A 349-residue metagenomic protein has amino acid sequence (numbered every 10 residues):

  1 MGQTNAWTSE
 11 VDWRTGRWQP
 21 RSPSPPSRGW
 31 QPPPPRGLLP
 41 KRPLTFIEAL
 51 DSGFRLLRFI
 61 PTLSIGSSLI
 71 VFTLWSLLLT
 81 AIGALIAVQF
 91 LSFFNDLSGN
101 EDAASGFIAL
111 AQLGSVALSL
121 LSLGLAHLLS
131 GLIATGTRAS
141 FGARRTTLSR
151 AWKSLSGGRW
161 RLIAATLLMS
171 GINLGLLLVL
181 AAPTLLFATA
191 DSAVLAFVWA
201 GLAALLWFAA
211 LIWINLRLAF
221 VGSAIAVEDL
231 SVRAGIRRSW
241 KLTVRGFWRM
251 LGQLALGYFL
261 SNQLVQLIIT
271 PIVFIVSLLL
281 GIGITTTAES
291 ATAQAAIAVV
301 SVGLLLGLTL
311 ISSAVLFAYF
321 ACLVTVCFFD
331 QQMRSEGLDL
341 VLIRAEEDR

Functional and structural regions predicted by a protein language model:
M1-G2, P40: Short terminal (N- or C-terminal) low-complexity/amphipathic segments
G2-W30, I214-L230, L256-R349: Juxtamembrane transition segments at transmembrane-helix termini in multipass membrane proteins
T4-W7, V71, W75-L79, A109-L113 (+1 more regions): Eukaryotic membrane transport/trafficking proteins
Q31-F59, V88-A109, A126-V198, N215-L251 (+1 more regions): Membrane-interface segments at transmembrane-helix boundaries
I65-Q89, G124, L168-A181, G252-I269: Hydrophobic alpha-helical transmembrane segments of multi-pass membrane transport/permease proteins
S76, S119, L123-G124, G136 (+7 more regions): Residue-level hotspots within the lipid-embedded alpha helices of multi-pass solute transporters
L78-L120, L177-F208, I269-S313: Membrane-helix interface segments in multi-pass membrane proteins
